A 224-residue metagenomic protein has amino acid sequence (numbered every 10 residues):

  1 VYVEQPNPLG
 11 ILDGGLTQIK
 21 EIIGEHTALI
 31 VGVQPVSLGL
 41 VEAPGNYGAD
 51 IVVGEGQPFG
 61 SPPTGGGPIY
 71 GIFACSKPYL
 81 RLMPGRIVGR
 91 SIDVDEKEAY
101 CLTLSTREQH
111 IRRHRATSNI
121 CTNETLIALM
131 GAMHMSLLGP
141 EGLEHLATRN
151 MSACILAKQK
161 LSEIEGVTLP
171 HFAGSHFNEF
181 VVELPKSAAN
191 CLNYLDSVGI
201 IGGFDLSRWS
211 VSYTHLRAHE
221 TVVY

Functional and structural regions predicted by a protein language model:
V1-A99, V182, A189-N193: Conserved PLP-enzyme active-site core in the AAT-like
I22, L156-I164, N190-I200: Generic non-transmembrane alpha-helical segments
F59-E165, P170-A173: Active-site C-terminal subdomain of aminotransferase-like
G166-V198: Conserved PLP-binding catalytic core of the aspartate aminotransferase-like
T214-T221: Conserved small/polar residues in nucleotide/adenosyl-binding loops
